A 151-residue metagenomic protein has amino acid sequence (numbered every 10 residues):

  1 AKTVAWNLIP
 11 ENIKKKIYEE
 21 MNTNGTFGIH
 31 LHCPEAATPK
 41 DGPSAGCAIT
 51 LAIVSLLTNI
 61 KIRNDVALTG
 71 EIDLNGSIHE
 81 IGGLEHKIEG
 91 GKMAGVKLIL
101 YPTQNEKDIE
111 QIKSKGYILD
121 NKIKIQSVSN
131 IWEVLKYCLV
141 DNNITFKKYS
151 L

Functional and structural regions predicted by a protein language model:
K2-L151: Peripheral, non-AAA+ core regions of ATP-driven protein-machinery
